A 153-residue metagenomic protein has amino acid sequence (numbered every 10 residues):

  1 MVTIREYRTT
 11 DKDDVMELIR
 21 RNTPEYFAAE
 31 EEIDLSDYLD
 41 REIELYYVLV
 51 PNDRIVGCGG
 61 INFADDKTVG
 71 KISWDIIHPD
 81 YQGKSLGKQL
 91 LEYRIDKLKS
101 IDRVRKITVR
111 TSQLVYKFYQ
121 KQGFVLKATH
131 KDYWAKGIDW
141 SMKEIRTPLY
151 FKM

Functional and structural regions predicted by a protein language model:
V2-V15: A short beta-loop-alpha structural element at the N-terminal edge of CoA-dependent acyl/N-acetyltransferase catalytic
I4, I72, W140-M142: Hydrophobic residues on conserved beta-strands that form the core of alpha/beta folds
R8, A64, H78, R110-S112: Residue-level recognition of the GNAT/N-acetyltransferase active site
E25-Y47: Active-site rim helix/loop that mediates acceptor-substrate recognition in acyltransferases
V48, R54-F63, V69-I76: Conserved beta-strand in the GNAT
I77, G83-D96: Conserved acetyl-CoA-binding loop-helix of GNAT-fold acetyltransferases
L98-T111: Conserved GNAT acetyl-CoA-binding A-motif
T108-R110, Q120, V125-M142: Conserved catalytic-core motifs of GNAT/GCN5-like acyltransferases
